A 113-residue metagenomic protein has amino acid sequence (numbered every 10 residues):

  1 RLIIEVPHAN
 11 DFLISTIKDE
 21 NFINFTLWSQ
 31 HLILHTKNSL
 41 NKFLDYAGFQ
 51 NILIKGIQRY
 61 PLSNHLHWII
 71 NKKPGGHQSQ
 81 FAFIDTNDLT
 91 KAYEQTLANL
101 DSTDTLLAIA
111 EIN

Functional and structural regions predicted by a protein language model:
R1-D19, S29-F49, T105-N113: Conserved SAM-binding loop
F12-S15, I52-I54, S63-N64: Extended hydrophobic-aromatic, low-complexity segments
K18-N21, I69-I70: Short secondary-structure boundary/capping segments
N21-I23, L97-A98: Short, flexible, glycine/charge-rich loop motifs used to bind or transfer phosphoryl groups or to couple energy/partner
N24-W28: Glycine-rich FAD cofactor-binding loop and adjacent beta-loop-alpha segment at the N-terminus of flavoprotein
K37-I57, A82-N87: A SAM-dependent methyltransferase catalytic signature shared across enzymes that methylate proteins
G56-N113: A C-terminal cap/extension of S-adenosyl-L-methionine-dependent methyltransferases that defines the acceptor-substrate
